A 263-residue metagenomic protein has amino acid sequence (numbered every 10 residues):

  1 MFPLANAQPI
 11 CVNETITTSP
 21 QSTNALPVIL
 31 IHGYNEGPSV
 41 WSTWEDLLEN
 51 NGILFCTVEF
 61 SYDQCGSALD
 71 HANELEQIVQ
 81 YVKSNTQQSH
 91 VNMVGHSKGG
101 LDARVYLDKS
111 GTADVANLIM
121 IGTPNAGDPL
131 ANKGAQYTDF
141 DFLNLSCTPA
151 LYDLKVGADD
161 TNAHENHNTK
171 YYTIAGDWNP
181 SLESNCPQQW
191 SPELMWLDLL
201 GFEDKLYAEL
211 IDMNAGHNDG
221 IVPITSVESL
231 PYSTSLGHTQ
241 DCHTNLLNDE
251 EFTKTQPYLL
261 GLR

Functional and structural regions predicted by a protein language model:
A5-P9: Boundary at the C-terminal end of the N-terminal hydrophobic targeting segment
T15-V91: Active-site catalytic motif of lipid deacylating hydrolases and related acyltransferases
I31-Y34, H96, T123, G176: Glycine-rich His-Gly loop
S42, R104-D108: Short, hydrophobic alpha-helix immediately C-terminal to the catalytic nucleophile
S61-D63, H96, A116, T123: Lumenal/extracellular "mature" regions of secretory-pathway glycan-modifying transferases
V94-G95, G99, A103-R104, G122: Gly/Ala-rich beta-loop-alpha elbow adjacent to hydrolase catalytic centers
D108-R263: Helical cap/lid subdomain of alpha/beta-hydrolase-fold lipid enzymes that gates access to the catalytic pocket
